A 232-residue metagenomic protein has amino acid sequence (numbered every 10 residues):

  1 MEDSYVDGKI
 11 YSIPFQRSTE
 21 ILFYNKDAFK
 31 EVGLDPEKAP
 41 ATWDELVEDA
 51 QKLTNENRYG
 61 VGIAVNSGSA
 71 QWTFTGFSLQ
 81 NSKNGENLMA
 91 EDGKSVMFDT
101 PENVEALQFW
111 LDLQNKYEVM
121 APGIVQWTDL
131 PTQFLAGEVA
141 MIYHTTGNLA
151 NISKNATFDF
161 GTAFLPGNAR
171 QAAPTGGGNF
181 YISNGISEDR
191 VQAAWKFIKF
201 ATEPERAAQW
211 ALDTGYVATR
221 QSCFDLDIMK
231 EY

Functional and structural regions predicted by a protein language model:
M1, A39, V65, S82-E105 (+4 more regions): Short, solvent-exposed loop/beta-turn-alpha elements that line the ligand-binding surface or hinge of extracytoplasmic
M1-I21, V47, T73-T75, L79-N81 (+2 more regions): Hinge/lid segment of periplasmic solute-binding proteins
V32-D35, V104, D112-Y117, S153-V217: Extracytoplasmic/periplasmic substrate-recognition and gating elements
A41-V47, A121-L135: Short helix-initiation/N-cap motifs at beta->coil->alpha
V47-T54, D92-I124: Glycine-centered hinge/linker elements that transmit conformational signals in sensory and ligand-binding systems
W127, H144-L149, G178: Beta->alpha turn/N-cap motifs
A140-T145, G161: Paired acidic/hydrophobic, glycine-rich loop segments that form the ligand-binding mouth/hinge of periplasmic-binding
T145-F158, D227: A ligand-binding cleft/hinge motif common to bilobed small-molecule-binding domains
